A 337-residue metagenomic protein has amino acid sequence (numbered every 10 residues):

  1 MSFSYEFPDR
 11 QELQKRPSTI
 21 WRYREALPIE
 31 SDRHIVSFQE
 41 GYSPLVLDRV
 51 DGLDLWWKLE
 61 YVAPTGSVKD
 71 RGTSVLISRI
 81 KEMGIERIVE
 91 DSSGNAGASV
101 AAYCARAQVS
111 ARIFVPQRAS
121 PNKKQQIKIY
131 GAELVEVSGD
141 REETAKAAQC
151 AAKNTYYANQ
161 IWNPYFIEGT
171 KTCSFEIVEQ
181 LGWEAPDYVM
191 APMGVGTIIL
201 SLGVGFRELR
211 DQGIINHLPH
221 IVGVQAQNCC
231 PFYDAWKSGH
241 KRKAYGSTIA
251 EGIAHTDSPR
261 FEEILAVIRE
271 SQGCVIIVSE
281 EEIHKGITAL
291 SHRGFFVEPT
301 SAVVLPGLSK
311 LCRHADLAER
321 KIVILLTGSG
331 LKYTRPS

Functional and structural regions predicted by a protein language model:
M1-S337: PLP-dependent amino-acid enzyme catalytic core
